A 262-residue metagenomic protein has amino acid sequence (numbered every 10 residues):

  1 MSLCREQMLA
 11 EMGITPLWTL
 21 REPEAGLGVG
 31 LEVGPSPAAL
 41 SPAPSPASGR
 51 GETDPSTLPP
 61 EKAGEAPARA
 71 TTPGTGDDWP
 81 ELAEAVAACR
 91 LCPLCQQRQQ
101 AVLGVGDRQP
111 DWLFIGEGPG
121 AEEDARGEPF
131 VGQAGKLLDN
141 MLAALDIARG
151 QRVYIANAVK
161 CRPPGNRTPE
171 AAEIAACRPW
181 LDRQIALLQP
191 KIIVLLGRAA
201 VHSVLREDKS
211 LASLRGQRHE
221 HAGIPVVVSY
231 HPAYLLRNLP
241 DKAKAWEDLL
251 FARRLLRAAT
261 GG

Functional and structural regions predicted by a protein language model:
S2-P46, T53-G262: A polyanion-binding, active-site-adjacent surface
